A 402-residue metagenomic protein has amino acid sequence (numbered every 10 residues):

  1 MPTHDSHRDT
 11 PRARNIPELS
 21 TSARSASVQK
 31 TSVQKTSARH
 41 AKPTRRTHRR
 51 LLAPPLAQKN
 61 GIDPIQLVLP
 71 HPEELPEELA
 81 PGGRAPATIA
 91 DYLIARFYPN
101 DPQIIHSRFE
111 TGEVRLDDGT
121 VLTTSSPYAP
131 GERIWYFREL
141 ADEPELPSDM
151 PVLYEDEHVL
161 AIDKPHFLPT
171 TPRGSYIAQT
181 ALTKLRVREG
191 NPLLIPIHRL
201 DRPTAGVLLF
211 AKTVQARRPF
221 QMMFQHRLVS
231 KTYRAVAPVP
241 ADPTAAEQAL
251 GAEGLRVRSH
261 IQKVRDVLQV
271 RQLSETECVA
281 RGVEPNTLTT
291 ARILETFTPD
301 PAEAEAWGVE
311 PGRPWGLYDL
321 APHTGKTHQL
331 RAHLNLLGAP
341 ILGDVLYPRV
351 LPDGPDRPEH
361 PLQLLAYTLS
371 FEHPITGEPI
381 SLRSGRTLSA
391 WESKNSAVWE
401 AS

Functional and structural regions predicted by a protein language model:
P2-R24, K35-S402: RNA pseudouridine synthases
Q29-K30, Q34-K35: Charged/polar low-complexity intrinsically disordered segments
